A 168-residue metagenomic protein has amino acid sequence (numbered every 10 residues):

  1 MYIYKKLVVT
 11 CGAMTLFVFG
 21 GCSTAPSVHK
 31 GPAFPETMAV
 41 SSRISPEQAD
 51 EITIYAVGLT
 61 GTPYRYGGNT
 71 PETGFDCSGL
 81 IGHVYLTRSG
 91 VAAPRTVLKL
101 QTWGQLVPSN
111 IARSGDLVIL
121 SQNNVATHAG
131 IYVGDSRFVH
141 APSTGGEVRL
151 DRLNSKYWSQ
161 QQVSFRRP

Functional and structural regions predicted by a protein language model:
M1-C11: Bacterial N-terminal signal peptides that target proteins for export
M14-T15: Repetitive helical segments and hydrophobic/amphipathic motifs
V18-G21: C-terminal motif of bacterial Sec signal peptides marking the signal peptidase cleavage site
S23-S78, G82-Q105, N123, A141: N-terminal capping segments
P26-V28, L153-K156: Short linear motifs in low-complexity, proline-biased tails and propeptides
V40, V91-R152: ...with weaker cross-activation on analogous glycine-rich loops/strands in unrelated enzymes
Y157-P168: Glycine- and charge-enriched low-complexity intrinsically disordered segments
